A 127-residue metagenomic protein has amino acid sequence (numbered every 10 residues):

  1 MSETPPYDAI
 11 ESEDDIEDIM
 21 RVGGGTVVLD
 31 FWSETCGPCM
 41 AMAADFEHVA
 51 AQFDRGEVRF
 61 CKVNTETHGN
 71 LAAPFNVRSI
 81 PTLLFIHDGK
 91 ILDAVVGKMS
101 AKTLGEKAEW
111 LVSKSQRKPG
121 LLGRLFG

Functional and structural regions predicted by a protein language model:
M1-V27, E106-G127: N-terminal leader/targeting and pre-domain segments
E11, N64-E66: Conserved acidic residues
G24, W32-T35, S79: Short pre-active-site segment immediately N-terminal to redox-active cysteine/selenocysteine motifs in thiol-based
V27, G69, F75-H87: Structural micro-motif
C36-C39, L83: The canonical Cys-X-X-Cys-His
P38-D54: Typically the conserved alpha-helix immediately C-terminal to a functionally engaged Cys/Sec in thioredoxin-like
V58-F60: Hydrophobic/aromatic anchor residues within beta-strands of the central parallel beta-sheet of Rossmann-like
S79-P119: Non-catalytic, surface beta->alpha helical segment in thiol-disulfide oxidoreductase systems
